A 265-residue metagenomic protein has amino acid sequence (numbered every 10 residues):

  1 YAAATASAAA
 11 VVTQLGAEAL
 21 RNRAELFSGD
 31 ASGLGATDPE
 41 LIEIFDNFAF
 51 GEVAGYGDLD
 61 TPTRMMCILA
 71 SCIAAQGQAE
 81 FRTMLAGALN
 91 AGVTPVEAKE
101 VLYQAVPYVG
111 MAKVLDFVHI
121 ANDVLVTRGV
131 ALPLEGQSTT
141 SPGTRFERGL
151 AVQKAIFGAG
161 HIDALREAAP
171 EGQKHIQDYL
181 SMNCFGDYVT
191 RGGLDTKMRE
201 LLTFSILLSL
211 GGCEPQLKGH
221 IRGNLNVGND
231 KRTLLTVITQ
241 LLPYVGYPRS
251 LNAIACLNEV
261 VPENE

Functional and structural regions predicted by a protein language model:
Y1-P62, V114-T196, N226, P243 (+1 more regions): Acidic, glycine/proline-rich low-complexity segments that act as flexible tails and inter-domain linkers
E43-F48, M65, R82-T83, Y179-N183 (+3 more regions): A generic alpha-helix surface/boundary motif
N47-F50, C72-E80, P107: Short helix-loop boundary/capping segments at the starts of domains
D60, Q76-K99, K113-L125, D195 (+2 more regions): Extended intrinsically disordered, low-complexity coil regions enriched in Ser, Thr, Gly, Ala and often Pro
T63-C72, A98-L102, M198-L208, L217 (+2 more regions): Short, structured motif recognition centered on aromatic/hydrophobic residues
V106-A112: Substrate/cofactor-recognition hotspot
P107, Q240-P243: Helix-rich C-terminal or lid/interface subdomains of diverse kinases
